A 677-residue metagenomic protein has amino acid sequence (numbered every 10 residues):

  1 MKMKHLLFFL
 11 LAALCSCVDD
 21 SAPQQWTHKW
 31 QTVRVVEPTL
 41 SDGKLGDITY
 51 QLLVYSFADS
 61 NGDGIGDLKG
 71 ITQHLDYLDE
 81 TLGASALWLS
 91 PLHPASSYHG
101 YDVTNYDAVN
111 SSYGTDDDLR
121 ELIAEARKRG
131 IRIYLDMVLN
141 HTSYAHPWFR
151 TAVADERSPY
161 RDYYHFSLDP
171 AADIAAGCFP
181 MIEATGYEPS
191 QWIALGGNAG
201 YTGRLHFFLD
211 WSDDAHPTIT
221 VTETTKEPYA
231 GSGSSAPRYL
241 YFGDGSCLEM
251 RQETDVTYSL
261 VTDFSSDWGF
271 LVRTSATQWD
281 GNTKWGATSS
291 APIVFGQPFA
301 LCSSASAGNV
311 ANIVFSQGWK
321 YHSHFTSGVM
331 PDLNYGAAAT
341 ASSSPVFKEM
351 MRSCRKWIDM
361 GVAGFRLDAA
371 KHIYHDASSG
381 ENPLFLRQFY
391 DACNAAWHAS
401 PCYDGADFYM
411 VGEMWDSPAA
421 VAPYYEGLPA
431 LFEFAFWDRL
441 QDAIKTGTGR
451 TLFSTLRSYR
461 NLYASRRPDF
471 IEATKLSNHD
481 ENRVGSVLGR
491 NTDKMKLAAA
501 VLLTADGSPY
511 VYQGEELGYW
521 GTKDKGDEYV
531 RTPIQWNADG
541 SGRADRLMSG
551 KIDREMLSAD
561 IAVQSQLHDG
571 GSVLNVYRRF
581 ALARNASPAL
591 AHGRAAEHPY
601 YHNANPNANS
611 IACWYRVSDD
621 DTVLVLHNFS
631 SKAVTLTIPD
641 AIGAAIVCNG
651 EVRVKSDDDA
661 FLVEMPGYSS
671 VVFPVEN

Functional and structural regions predicted by a protein language model:
K2-F9: Sec-dependent signal peptide recognition, specifically the positively charged N-region followed immediately by
L14-S16: C-terminal motif of bacterial Sec signal peptides marking the signal peptidase cleavage site
D19-D20, W26-R204, W211-A215, V272 (+4 more regions): Acidic/aromatic-lined carbohydrate-recognition and catalytic surfaces of CAZymes acting on diverse glycans
Q25, D42-G43, I48-Y50, G177-Q317: Insoluble glucan recognition modules
N394-V487, T504-A505, P533-E555: Glycan-recognition surfaces
S400-G405, D469, K475-N478, R483 (+2 more regions): Loop/helix patches that line or flank the sugar-binding groove of alpha-linked glycan CAZymes
S630-I642: Surface-exposed beta-strand/loop patches in extracellular or lumenal glycoproteins
D657-N677: C-terminal beta-strand-rich structural cap/linker in extracellular carbohydrate-active enzymes
